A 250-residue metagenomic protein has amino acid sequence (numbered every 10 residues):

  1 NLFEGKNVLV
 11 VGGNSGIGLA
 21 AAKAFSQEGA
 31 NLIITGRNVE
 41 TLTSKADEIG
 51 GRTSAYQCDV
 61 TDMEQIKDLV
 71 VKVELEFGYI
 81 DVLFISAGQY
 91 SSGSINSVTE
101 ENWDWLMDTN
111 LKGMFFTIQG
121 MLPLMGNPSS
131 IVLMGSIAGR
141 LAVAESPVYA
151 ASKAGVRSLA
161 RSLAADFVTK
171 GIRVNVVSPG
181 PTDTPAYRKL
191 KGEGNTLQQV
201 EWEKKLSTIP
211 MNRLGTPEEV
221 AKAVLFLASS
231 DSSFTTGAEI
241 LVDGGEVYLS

Functional and structural regions predicted by a protein language model:
N14-G16: Conserved glycine-rich cofactor-binding loop
S94-I95, T99-M107, K205: Substrate-binding pocket helix/loop in short-chain dehydrogenase/reductase
I118, S152, A160: Active-site helix of classical SDR
P123, A165-T169, S233: Alpha-helical segment proximal to the catalytic Tyr-Lys
S136: Residue(s) in the substrate-gating loop at a strand-loop-helix junction that position the organic substrate next
L141, L225, T236-S250: Short C-terminal tail/terminal secondary-structure segment of NAD(P)H-dependent dehydrogenase/reductase domains
V176, Q199-D231, T235, G244: C-terminal helical subdomain
